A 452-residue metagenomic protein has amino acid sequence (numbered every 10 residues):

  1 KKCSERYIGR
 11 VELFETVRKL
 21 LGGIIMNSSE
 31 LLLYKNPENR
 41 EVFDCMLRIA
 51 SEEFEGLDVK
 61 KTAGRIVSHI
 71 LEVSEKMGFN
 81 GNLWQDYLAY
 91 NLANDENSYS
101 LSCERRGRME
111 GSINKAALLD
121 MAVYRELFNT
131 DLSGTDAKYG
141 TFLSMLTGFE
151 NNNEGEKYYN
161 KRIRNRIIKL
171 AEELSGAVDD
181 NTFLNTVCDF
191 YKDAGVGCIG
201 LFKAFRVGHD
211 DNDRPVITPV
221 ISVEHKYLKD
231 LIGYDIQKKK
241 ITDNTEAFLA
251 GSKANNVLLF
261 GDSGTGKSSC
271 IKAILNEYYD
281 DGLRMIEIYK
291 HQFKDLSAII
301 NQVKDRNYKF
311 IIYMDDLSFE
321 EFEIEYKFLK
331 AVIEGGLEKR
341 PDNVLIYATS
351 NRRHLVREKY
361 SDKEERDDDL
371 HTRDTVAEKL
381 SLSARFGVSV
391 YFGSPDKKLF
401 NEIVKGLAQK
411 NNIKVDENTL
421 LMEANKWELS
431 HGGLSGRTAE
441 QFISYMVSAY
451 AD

Functional and structural regions predicted by a protein language model:
Y7-S175: Intrinsically disordered, low-complexity N-terminal extensions of AAA+/P-loop NTPases that precede the structured
E156-V216: Interdomain "pre-motor" coupling segment immediately N-terminal to P-loop NTPase/helicase cores
V220-K239: Dynamic helix-loop-helix/coil hinge segments at AAA+ ATPase domain boundaries and subdomain interfaces
V257-M285, N301: Walker A/P-loop
E277-Y308, F319-E321: AAA+/P-loop NTPase substrate/partner-engagement loops
E321-D368: Conserved catalytic/switch belt of AAA+ P-loop NTPases
D368-L380, G387-L399: Conserved AAA+ ATPase "SRH/arginine-finger" region at the nucleotide-binding site
S389, G393-D452: C-terminal alpha-helical "lid" subdomain
